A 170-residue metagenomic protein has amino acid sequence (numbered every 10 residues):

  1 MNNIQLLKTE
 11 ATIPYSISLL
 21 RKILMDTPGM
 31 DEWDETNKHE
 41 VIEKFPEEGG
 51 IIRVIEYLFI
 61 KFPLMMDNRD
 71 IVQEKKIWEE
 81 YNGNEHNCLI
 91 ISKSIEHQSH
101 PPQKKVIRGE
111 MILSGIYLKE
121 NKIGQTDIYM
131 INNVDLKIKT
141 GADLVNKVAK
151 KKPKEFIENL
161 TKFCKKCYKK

Functional and structural regions predicted by a protein language model:
M1-K170: Eukaryotic helix-grip
